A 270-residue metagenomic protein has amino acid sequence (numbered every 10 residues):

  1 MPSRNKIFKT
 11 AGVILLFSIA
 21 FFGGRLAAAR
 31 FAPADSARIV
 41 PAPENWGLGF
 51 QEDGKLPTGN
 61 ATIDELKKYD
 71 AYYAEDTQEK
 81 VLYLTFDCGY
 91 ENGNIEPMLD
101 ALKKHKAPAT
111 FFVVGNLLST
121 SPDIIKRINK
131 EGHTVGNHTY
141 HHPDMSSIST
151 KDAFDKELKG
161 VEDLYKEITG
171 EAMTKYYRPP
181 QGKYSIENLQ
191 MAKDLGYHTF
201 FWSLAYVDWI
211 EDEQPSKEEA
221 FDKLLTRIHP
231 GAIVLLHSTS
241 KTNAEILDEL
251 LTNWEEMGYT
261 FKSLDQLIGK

Functional and structural regions predicted by a protein language model:
P2-T85, E91-P97, K104, E219 (+2 more regions): N-terminal pre-catalytic segment of deacetylase/amide-hydrolase enzymes
G47-S149, E157-K166, M173-T174, G269: Active-site beta->alpha N-cap acidic-glycine motif
P97, S119, H142-T260, D265-K270: Catalytic domains of cell-wall/extracellular-matrix polysaccharide-remodeling enzymes, centered on de-N-acetylation
